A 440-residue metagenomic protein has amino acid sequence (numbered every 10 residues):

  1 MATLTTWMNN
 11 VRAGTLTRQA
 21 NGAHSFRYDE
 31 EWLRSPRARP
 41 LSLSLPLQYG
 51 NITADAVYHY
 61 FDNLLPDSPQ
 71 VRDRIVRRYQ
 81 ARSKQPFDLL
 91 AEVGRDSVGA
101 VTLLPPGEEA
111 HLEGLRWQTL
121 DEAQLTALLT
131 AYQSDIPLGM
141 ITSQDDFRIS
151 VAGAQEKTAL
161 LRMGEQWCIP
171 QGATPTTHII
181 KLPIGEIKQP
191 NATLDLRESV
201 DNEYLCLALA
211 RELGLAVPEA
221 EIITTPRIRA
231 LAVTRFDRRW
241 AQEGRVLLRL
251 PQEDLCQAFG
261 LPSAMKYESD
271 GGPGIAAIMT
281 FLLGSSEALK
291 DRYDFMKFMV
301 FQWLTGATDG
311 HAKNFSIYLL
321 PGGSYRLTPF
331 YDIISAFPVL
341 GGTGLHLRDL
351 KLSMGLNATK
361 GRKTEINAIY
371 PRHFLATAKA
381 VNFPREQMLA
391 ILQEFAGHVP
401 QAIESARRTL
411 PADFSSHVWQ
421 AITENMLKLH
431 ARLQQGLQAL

Functional and structural regions predicted by a protein language model:
M1-A312, S316-L440: Phosphate/dinucleotide-binding and metal-coordinating scaffold of catalytic cores in nucleotide-dependent enzymes
